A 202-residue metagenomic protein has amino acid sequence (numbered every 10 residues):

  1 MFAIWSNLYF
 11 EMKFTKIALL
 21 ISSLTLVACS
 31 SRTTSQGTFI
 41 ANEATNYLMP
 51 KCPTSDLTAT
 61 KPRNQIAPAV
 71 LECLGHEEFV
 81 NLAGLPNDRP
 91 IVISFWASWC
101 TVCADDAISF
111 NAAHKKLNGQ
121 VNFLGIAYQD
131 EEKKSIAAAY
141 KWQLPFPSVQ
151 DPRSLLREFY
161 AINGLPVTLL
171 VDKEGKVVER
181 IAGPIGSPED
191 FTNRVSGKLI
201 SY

Functional and structural regions predicted by a protein language model:
F2-E72, Y202: N-terminal targeting signals for export/organelle localization
N64-I66, N87-D88, N118: Extracytoplasmic
C73-G75, V171-D172: Short, acidic, Ser/Thr-enriched surface-loop or helix-capping motifs
E77-E78, K176: Residue-level signal for well-ordered, solvent-exposed loop/turn and beta-edge residues enriched in charged/polar side
V80-A104, F110: Short active-site neighborhood of thiol/selenol oxidoreductases, capturing the structured segment around
R89, Q120-V121, P145-F146: A generic structural signal for alpha->beta connector loops
A104-W142, P152-E158: Structural microenvironment flanking redox-active thiols in thiol-disulfide oxidoreductases
A138-L144, P152-Y202: Thiol/disulfide oxidoreductase modules built on the thioredoxin-like
